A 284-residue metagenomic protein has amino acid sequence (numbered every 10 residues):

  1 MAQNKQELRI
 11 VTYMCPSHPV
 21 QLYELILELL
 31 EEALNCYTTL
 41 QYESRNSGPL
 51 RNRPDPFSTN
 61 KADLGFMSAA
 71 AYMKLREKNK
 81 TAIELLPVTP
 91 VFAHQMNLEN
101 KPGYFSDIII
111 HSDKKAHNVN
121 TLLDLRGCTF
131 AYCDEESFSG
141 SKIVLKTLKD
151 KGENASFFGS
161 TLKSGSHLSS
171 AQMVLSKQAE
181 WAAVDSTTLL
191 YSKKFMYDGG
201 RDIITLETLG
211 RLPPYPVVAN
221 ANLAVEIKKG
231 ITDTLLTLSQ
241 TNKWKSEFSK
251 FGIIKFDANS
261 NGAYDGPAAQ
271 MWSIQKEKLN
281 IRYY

Functional and structural regions predicted by a protein language model:
Q3-I26, A219, L223-Y284: An extracytoplasmic/periplasmic, membrane-proximal ligand-sensing/linker region
K5-C36, A70, L98-Q172, S246 (+1 more regions): Bilobed "Venus flytrap"/periplasmic-binding protein-like clamshell domains and structurally analogous long
Q41-D55, A70, F92-A93, A155-Q172 (+1 more regions): Short helix-initiation/N-cap motifs at beta->coil->alpha
P56-Q95: N-terminal segment of the mature folded domain
P56-S58, L125, V174-L175: Hydrophobic residues within well-ordered alpha-helices
F66-T81, T147-D150, L175-S176, E180-R201: A ligand-binding cleft/hinge motif common to bilobed small-molecule-binding domains
A82-K101, K193-R211: Short beta-strand->loop
Y104-I108, C128, I203, P213-A219: Small-molecule pocket liners
